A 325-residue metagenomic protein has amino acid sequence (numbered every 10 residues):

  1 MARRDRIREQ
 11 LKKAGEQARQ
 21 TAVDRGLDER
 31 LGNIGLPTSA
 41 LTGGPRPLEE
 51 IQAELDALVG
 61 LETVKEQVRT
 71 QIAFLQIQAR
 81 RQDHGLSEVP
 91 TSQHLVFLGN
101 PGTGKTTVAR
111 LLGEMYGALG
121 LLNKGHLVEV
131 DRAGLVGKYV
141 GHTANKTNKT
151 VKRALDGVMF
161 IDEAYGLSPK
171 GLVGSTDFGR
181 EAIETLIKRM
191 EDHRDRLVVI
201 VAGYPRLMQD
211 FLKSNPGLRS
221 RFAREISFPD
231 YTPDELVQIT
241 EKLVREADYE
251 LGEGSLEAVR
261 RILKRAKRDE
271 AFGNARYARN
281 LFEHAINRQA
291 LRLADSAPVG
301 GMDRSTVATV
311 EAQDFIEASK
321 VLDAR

Functional and structural regions predicted by a protein language model:
M1-G43, R194, P205, S227: N-terminal accessory segments that target, anchor, or regulate ATP-driven/P-loop NTPase machines and associated
L11, A18-T21, R25, E49 (+1 more regions): C-terminal engagement/docking regions of AAA+ P-loop ATPases
G43-G44, L86-G125, K152-R153, F222: Walker A/P-loop
E50-Q93: Pre-Walker A (pre-P-loop) alpha-helix and adjacent loop at the N terminus of AAA/AAA+ ATPase modules, a conserved
E62-E66, K267-A294: The conserved phosphate-sensing helix
L119-K124, L207-K213, R219, A223 (+2 more regions): Conserved C-terminal "switch" segment of AAA+ ATPases
N123-A154, R180: Short glycine-rich substrate-engagement loop in P-loop NTPases that contacts/grips substrate
Y165-K170, E181-P229, D234, E246-A247 (+1 more regions): Canonical AAA+ ATPase core
